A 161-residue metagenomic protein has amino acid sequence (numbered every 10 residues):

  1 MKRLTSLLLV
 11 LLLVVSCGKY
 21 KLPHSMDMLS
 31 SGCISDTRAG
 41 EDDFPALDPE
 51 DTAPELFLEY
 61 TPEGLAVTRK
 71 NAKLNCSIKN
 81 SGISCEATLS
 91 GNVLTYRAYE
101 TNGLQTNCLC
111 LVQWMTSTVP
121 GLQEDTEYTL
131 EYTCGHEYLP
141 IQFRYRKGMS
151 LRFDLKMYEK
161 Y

Functional and structural regions predicted by a protein language model:
L4-V14: Sec-dependent N-terminal signal peptides
C17-Y161: Exposed, flexible binding/inhibitory loops of compact, secreted disulfide-stabilized domains
